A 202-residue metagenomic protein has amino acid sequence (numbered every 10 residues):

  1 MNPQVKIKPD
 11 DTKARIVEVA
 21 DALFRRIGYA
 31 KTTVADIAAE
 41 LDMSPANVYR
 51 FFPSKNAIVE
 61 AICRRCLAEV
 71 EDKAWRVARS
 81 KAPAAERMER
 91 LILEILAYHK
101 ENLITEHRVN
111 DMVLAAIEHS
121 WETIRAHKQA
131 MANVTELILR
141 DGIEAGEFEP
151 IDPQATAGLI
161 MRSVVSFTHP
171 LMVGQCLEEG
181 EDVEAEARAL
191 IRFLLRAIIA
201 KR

Functional and structural regions predicted by a protein language model:
M1-D11, K81, R202: N-terminal intrinsically disordered/low-complexity leader segments
M1-P3, R90, Q129-A145, G158 (+1 more regions): C-terminal peripheral helix-coil segments that are non-catalytic and often amphipathic
N2-Q4, R15, V19-A57, A61: Helix-turn-helix
Q4, I62-M88, T105-N110, R140: Amphipathic alpha-helical linker/stalk segments
V17, V59, C63, L67 (+2 more regions): Amphipathic, non-transmembrane alpha-helical scaffold segments
A61, W75-N102, A157-I160, A187: Hydrophobic alpha-helical connector segments
L96-E136, E144, Q154: Short secondary-structure transition hinges
